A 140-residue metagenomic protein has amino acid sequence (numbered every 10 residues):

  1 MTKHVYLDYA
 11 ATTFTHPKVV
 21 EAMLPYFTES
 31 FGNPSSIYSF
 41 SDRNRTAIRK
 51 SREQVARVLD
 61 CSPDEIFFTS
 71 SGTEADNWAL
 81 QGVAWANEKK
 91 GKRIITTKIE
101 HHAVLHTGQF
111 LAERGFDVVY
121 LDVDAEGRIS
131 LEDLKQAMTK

Functional and structural regions predicted by a protein language model:
M1-K140: Pyridoxal 5′-phosphate
